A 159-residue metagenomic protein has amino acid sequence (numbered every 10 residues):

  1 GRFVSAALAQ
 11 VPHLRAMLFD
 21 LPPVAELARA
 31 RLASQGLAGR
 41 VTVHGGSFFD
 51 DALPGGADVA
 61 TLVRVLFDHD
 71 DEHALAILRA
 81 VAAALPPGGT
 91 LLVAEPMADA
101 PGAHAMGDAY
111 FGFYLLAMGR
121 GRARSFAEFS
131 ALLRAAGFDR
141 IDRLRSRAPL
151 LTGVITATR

Functional and structural regions predicted by a protein language model:
R2-R159: Alpha-helical subdomain
